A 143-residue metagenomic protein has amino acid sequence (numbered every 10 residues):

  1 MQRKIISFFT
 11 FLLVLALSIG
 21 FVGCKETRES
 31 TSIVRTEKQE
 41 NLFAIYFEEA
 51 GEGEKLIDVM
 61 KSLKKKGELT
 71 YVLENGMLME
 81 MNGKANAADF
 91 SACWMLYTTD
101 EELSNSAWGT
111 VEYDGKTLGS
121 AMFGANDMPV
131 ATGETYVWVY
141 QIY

Functional and structural regions predicted by a protein language model:
M1-F9: Bacterial N-terminal signal peptides that target proteins for export
I5, S18-Y143: Ubiquitin-like/PB1-type beta-grasp interaction modules and other compact soluble beta-rich domains
T10-G20: Bacterial N-terminal signal peptides
